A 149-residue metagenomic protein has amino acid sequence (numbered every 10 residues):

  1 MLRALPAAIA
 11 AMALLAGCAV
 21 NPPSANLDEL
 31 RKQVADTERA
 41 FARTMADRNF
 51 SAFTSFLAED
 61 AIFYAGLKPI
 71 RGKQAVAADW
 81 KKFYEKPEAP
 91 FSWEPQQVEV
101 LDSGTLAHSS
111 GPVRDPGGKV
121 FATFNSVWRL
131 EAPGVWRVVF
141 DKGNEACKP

Functional and structural regions predicted by a protein language model:
M1-A4: Positively charged n-region of N-terminal signal peptides that target proteins for export
P6-G17: Bacterial N-terminal signal peptides
C18-S55, I62-P149: A beta-strand edge to alpha-helix "cap/lid" segment located at domain peripheries
